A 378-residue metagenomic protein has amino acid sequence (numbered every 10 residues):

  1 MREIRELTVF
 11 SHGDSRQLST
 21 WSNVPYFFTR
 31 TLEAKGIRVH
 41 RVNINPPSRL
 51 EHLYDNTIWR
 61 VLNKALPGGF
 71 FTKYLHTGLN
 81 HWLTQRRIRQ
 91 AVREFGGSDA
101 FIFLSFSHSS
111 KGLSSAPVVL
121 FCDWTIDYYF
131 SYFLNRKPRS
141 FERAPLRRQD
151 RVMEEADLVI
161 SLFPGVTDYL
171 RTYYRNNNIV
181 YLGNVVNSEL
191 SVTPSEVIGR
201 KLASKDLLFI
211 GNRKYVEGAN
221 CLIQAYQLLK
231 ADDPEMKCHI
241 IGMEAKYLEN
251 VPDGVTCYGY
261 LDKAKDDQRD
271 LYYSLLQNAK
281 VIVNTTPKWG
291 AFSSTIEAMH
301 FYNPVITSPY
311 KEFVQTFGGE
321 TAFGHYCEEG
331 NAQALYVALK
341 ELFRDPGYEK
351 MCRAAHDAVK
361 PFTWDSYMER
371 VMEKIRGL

Functional and structural regions predicted by a protein language model:
G78-L83, P346-R376: A charged, aromatic-enriched C-terminal amphipathic alpha-helix characteristic of glycosyltransferases across folds
P138-V159: Membrane-proximal helix-turn-helix segments that form the acceptor-binding/catalytic region of lipid-linked
E155, T167-V186: Helix-loop-beta element that forms the nucleotide-linked donor phosphate-binding surface in glycosyltransferases
I160, S195-K230, C238-H239: Conserved donor-binding/catalytic core segment of Leloir-type glycosyltransferases
A245-V281: Nucleotide-activated donor-binding/catalytic signature segment of Leloir-type glycosyltransferases, i.e., the conserved
S274-G290, N303: Acidic donor-binding loop of glycosyltransferase active sites
P304-S308: Short hydrophobic beta-strand element within catalytic cores of glycosyltransferases and related nucleotide-activated
G324-A332, E341-P346: Conserved acidic donor-binding segment of nucleotide-sugar-dependent glycosyltransferases
